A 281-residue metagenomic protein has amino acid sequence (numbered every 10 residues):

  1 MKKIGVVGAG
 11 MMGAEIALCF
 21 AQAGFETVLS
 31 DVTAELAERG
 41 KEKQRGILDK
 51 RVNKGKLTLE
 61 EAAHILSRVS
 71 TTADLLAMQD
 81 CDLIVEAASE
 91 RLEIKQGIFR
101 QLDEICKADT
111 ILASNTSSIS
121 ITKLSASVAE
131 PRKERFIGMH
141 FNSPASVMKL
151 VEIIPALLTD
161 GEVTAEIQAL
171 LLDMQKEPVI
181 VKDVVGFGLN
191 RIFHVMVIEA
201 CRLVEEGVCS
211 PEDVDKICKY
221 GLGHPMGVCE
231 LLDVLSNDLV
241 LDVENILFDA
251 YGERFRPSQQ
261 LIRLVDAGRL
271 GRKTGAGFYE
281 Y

Functional and structural regions predicted by a protein language model:
M1-K50, K54: NAD(P)+-binding Rossmann beta1-loop-alpha1 motif at the extreme N-terminus of oxidoreductases
K2, A23-V28, G161-A165, L172-D183 (+2 more regions): NAD(P)-dependent Rossmann-like dehydrogenase/reductase catalytic/cofactor-binding core
G13-E15, K95, S118-T122: Short glycine/serine/threonine-rich phosphate/pyrophosphate-binding segments that cradle anionic phosphate groups
V28, S70, V85, I137-M139 (+1 more regions): Hydrophobic/aromatic beta-strand patches that form the interior of the parallel beta-sheet core in alpha/beta enzyme
E35, K56-I111, I119: Rossmann-like NAD(P)-binding element
I47, K149-L150, M196-A200, G227 (+1 more regions): A general alpha-helix detector
I111-K182, N190-R191: Rossmann-fold dinucleotide-binding core
